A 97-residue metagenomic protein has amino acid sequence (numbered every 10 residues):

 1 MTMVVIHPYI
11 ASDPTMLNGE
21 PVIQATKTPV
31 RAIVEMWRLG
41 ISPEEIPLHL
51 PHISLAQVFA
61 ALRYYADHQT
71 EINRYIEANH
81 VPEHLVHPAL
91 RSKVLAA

Functional and structural regions predicted by a protein language model:
M1-V5: Charged, low-complexity intrinsically disordered regulatory segments in eukaryotic signaling
H7-V22: Short, Lys/Arg-enriched N-terminal segment that forms or immediately precedes the first helix of a structured domain
A25: Anion-recognition interface
T28-D67: Amphipathic, hydrophobic secondary-structure cores in small proteins
R31-A32, M36-R38, I72, I76 (+1 more regions): Internal alpha/beta domain cores that form substrate/cofactor-binding pockets in large enzymes and binding proteins
L55-A56, A60, E71, E77-A78 (+1 more regions): Long, charge-rich, low-complexity intrinsically disordered regions
